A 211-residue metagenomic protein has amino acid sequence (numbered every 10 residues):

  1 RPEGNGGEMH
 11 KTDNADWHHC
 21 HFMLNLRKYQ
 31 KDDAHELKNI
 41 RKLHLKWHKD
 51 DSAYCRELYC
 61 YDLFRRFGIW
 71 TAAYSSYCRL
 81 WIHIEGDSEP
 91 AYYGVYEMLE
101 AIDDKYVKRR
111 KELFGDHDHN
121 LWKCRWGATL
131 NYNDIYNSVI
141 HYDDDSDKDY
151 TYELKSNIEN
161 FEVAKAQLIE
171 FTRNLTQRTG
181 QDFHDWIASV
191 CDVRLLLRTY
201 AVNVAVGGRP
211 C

Functional and structural regions predicted by a protein language model:
R1-C211: Phosphate/dinucleotide-binding and metal-coordinating scaffold of catalytic cores in nucleotide-dependent enzymes
